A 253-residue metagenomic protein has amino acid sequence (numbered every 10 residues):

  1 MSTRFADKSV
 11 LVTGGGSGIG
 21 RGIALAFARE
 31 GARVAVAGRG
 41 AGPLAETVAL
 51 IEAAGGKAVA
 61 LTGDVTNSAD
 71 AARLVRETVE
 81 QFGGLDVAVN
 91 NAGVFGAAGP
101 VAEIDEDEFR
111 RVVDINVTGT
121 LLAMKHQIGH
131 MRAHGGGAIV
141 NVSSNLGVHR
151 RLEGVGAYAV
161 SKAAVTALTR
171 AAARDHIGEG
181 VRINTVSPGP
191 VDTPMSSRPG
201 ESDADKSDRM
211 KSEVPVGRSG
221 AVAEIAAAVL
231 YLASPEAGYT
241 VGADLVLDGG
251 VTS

Functional and structural regions predicted by a protein language model:
R4, L121-M124, R218-L247, T252: C-terminal substrate-recognition "lid" of short-chain dehydrogenase/reductases
G16-G18, G40: Conserved glycine-rich cofactor-binding loop
T62-L74, E106: The beta1-alpha1 cofactor-binding region of Rossmann-like NAD(H)/NADP(H)-dependent oxidoreductases
G99-V101, D105-R110, K206, M210: Substrate-binding pocket helix/loop in short-chain dehydrogenase/reductase
M124, S161, T169: Active-site helix of classical SDR
G129, R174-G178, G238: Alpha-helical segment proximal to the catalytic Tyr-Lys
S144: Residue(s) in the substrate-gating loop at a strand-loop-helix junction that position the organic substrate next
